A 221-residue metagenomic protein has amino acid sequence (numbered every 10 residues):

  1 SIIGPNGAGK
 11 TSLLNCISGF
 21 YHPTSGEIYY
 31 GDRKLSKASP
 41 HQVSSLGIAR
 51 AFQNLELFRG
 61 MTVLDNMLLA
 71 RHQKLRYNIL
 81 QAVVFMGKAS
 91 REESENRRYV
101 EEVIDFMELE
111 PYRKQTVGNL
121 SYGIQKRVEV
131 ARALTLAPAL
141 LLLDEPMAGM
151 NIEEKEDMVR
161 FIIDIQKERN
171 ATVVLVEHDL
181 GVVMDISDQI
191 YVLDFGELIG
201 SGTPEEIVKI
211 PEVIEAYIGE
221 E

Functional and structural regions predicted by a protein language model:
S1-E221: Glycine-rich phosphate-binding loops of nucleotide-dependent enzymes
